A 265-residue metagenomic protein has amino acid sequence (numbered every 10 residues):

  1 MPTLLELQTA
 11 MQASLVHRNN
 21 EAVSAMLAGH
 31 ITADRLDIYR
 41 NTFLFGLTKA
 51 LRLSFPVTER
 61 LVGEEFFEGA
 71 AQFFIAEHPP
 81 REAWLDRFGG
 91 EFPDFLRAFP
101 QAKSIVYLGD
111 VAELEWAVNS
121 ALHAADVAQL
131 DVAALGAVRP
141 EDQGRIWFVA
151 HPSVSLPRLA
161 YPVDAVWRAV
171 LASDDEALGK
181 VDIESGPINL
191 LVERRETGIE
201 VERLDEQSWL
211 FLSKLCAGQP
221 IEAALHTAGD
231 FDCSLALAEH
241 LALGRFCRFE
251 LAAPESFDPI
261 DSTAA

Functional and structural regions predicted by a protein language model:
M1-Q129: N-terminal, charged low-complexity regulatory/assembly segments
Q8, S24-A25, H30, T58 (+10 more regions): Functionally constrained cores in energy, signaling, and assembly domains
A28-T32, D131, P162, D205-Q207 (+2 more regions): General structural signal for secondary-structure boundaries
H30-A33, G69, V163-V166, G198-I199 (+1 more regions): A broad, structure-centric signal for solvent-exposed, well-ordered loop/edge residues that line or flank functional
A33-L36, N189-L190, K214-C216: A short alpha-helix capping/helix-coil boundary motif
E77-L210, D258, A264: Hydrophobic packing positions characteristic of elongated beta-solenoid/beta-helix-type spike/fiber shafts
T197-A265: C-terminal structured interaction module
